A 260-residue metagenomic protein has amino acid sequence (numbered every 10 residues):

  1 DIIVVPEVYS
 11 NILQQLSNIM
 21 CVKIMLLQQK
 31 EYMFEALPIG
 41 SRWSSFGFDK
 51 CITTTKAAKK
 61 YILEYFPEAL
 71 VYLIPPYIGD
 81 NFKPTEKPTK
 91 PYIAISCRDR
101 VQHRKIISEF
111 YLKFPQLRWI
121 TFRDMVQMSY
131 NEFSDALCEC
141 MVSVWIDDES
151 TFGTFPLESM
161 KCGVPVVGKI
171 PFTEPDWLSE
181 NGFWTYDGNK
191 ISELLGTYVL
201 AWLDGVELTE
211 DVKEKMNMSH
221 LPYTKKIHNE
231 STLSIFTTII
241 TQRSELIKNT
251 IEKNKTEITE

Functional and structural regions predicted by a protein language model:
D1-F48: Extended catalytic core of nucleotide-activated donor transferases of GT-like folds
L13-Q14, F34-P38, F48-L70, R104-I106: A short, active-site helix/loop in glycosyltransferases that binds the activated sugar's phosphate group
K60-F133: Conserved catalytic-core segment of nucleotide-activated headgroup transferases in glycan assembly
S134, L157-K161, P175-D176: Short alpha-helical segment that forms part of, or immediately flanks, the ligand-binding pocket in carbohydrate-active
C138-T151: Acidic donor-binding loop of glycosyltransferase active sites
P165-G168: Short hydrophobic beta-strand element within catalytic cores of glycosyltransferases and related nucleotide-activated
P175-A201, E210, K226: Change "using UDP/GDP/dTDP sugars" to "using nucleotide sugars
V206-T259: A charged, aromatic-enriched C-terminal amphipathic alpha-helix characteristic of glycosyltransferases across folds
